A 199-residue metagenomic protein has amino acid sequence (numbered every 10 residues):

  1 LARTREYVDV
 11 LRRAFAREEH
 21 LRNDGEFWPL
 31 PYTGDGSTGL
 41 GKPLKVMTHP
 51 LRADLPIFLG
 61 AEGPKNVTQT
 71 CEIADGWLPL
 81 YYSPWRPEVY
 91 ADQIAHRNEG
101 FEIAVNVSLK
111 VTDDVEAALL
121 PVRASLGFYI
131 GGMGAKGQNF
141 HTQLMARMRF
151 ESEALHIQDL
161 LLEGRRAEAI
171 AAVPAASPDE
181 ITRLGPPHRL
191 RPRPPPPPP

Functional and structural regions predicted by a protein language model:
L1-P199: Active-site-adjacent structural elements that line small-molecule/cofactor binding pockets in enzymes
